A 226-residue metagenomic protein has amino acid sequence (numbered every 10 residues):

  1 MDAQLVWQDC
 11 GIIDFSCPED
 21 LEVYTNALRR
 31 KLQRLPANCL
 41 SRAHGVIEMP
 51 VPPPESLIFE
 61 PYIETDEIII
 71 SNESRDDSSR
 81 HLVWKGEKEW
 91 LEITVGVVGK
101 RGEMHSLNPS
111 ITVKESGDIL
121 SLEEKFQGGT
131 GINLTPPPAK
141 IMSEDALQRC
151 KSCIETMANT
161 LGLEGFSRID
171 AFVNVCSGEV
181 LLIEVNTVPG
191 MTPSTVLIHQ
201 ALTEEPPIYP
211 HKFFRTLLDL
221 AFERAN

Functional and structural regions predicted by a protein language model:
M1-I13: Rossmann-like NAD(P)H-binding beta-loop-alpha module
W7-Q8, I132-T135, T192-L197: Short small-residue beta-strand/loop micro-motif enriched in glycine and branched aliphatics
S16-P137, D145, L181: Phosphate-binding site of ATP-dependent enzymes
L57-E60, E164-C176: A short glycine-rich, hydrophobically flanked beta-strand micro-motif that places a catalytic Asp/Glu for divalent metal
N108, S167-F172, L181-E184: Conserved active-site loop/cleft motifs that coordinate metal ions or position small ligands
G129-S167: Internal helical hairpin/lid segments
I141-D145, V175-N226: C-terminal active-site "lid" helix and adjoining low-complexity regulatory extension at the edge of ATP-using catalytic
